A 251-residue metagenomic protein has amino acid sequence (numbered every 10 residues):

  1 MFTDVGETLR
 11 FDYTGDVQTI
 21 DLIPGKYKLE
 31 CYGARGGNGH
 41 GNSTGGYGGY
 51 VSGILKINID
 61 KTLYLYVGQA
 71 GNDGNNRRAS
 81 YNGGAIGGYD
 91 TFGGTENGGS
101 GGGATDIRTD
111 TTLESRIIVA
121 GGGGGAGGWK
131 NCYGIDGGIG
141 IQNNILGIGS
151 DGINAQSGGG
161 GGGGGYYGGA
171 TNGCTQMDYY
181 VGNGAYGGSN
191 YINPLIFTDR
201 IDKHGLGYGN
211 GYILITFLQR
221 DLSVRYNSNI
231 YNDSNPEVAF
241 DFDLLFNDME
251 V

Functional and structural regions predicted by a protein language model:
M1-N38, T111: GGW-centered surface loops in extracellular recognition modules
M1-V5, L218-N235: Extracellular/luminal ectodomains of metazoan preproproteins built from arrays of small disulfide-bonded modules
Y27-C31, T62-Q69, V119-G121, D199-D202 (+1 more regions): Extracellular beta-strand-rich recognition modules
G33-G37, G68-G74, T111-E114, G123-A126 (+2 more regions): Acidic glycine-/aspartate-rich tracts in secreted/extracellular proteins
G37-G49: Short, surface-exposed beta-strand/strand-loop-strand elements in extracellular ectodomains
Y47-G147: Secretome/extracellular-domain signature
G168-S228: C-terminal subregion of chymotrypsin/trypsin-like serine protease catalytic domains
N229-V251: Cleavable C-terminal sorting propeptides in eukaryotic secreted/cell-surface proteins
